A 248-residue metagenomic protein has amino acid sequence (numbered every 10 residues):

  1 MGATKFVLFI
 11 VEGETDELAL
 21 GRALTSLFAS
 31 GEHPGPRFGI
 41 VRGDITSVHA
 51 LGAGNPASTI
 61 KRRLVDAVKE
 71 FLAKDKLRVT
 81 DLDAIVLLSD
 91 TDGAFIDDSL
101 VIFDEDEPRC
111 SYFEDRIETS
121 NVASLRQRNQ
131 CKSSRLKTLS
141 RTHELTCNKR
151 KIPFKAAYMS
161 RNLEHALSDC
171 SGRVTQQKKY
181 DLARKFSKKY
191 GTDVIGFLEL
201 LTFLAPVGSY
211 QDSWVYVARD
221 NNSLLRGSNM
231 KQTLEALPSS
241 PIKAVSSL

Functional and structural regions predicted by a protein language model:
G2-T4, L18, R22-S58, R62-L248: C-terminal accessory helical subdomains adjacent to catalytic cores in phosphodiester- and nucleotide-handling enzymes
L8-L20: Catalytic nucleophile-elbow at a beta strand-turn-alpha helix junction centered on a G-D-S/GDSL motif, marking
